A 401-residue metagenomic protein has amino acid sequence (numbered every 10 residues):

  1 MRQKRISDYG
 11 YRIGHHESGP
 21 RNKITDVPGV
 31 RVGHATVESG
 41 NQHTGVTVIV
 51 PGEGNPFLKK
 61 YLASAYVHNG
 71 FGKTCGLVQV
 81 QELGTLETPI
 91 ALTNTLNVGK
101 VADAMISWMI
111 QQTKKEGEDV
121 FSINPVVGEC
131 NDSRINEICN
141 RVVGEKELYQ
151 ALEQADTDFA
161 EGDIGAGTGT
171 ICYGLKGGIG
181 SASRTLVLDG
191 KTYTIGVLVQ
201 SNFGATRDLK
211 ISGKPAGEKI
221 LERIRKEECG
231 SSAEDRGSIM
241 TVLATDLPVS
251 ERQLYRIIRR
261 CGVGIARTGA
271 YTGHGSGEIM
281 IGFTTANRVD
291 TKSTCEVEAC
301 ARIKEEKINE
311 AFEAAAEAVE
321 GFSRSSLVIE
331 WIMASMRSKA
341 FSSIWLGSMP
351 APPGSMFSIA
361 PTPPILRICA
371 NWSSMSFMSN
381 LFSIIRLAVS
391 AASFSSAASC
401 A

Functional and structural regions predicted by a protein language model:
M1-E330, R337, A351: Alpha/propeptide regions of enzymes that mature by internal proteolysis
W331-S348, S355-S358, T362-A401: Low-acidity, Ser/Thr- and Arg-rich intrinsically disordered low-complexity segments
